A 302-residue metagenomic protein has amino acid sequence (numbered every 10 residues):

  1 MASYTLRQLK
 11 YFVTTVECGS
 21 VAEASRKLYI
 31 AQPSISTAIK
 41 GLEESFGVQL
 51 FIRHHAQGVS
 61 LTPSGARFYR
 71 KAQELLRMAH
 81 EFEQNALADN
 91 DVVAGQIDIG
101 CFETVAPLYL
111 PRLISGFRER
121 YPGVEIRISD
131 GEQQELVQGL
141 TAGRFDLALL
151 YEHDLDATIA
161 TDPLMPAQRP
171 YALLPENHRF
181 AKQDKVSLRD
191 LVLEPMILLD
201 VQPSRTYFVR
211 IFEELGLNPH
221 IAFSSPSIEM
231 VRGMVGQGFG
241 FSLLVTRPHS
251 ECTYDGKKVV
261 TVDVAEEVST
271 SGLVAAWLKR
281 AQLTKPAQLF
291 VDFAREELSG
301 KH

Functional and structural regions predicted by a protein language model:
V13-A31: Short helix-boundary/capping micro-motifs
E43-P63: A short LG(V/I)-centered, amphipathic sequence patch enriched for acidic residue(s) preceding the LG motif
S45-F46, F68-N90: Alpha-helical linker/hinge and terminal dimerization helices associated with HTH transcriptional regulators
V92-D156: Central regulatory/effector-binding core of bacterial HTH transcription factors
Y109, V259-H302: A late-sequence structural motif
E132-V137, T141-F145, Y151, P203-V260: Hydrophobic hinge/microswitch elements
A157-P163, A167-R169, D184, D190 (+1 more regions): Beta-alpha-beta core module
P195-L215, T246, S250, L283-D292 (+1 more regions): Secondary-structure junction motif
